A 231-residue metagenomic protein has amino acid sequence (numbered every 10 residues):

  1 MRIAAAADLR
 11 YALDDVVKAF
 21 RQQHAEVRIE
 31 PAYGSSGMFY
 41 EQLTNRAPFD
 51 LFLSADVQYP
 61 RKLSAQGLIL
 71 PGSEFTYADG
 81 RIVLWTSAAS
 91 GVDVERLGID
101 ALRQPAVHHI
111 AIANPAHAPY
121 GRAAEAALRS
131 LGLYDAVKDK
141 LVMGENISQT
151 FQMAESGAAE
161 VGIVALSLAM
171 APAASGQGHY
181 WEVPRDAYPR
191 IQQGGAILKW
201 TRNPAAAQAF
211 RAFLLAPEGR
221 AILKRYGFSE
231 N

Functional and structural regions predicted by a protein language model:
M1-H24, R28-G37, E41-N45, D56-V57 (+3 more regions): Exported/periplasmic ABC-transporter solute-binding proteins
D50-S54: Periplasmic-binding protein-like
